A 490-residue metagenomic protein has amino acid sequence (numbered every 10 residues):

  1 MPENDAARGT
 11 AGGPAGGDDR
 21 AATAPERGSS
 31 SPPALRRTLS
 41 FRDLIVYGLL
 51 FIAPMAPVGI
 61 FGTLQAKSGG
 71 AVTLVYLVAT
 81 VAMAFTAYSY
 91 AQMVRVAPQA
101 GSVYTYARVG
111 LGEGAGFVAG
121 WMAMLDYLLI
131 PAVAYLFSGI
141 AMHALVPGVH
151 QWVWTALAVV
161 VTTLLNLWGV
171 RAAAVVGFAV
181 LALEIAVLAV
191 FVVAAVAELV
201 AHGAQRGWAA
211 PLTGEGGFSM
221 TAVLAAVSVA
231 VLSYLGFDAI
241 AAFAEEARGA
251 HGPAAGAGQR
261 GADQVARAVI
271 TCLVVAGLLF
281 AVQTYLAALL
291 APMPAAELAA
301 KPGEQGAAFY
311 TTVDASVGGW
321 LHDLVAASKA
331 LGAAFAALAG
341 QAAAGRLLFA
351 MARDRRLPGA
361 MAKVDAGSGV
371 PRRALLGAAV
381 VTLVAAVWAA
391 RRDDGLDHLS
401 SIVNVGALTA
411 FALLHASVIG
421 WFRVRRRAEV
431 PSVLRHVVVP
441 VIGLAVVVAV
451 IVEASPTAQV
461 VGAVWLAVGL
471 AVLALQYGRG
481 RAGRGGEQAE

Functional and structural regions predicted by a protein language model:
M1-F61, A66-A71, A84, Y88 (+4 more regions): Membrane-interface "cap" regions at the ends of multi-pass membrane proteins
A6, D19-R20, Y104-R108, G114 (+7 more regions): Helix-loop-helix connectors at the membrane interface of multi-pass transporters/channels
S29-S31, L35-H143, I240: Transmembrane helix-boundary motif of multi-pass solute transporters/channels
S30, V72-T73, A179-A326: Helix-loop-helix junctions that connect adjacent transmembrane segments in multi-pass membrane transporters
Q99, M122-Y135, Y234-A247, G319-G359 (+2 more regions): Membrane-helix boundary/coupling elements in multi-pass transport proteins
T105, G112, H143-A144, G256 (+2 more regions): TM-loop-TM module centered on a large, flexible mid-protein loop between adjacent transmembrane helices in multi-pass
V187-L188, L348, S401-A428, V446 (+1 more regions): Hydrophobic alpha-helical segments of multi-pass membrane transport proteins
G406-A407, L434-E490: A generic transmembrane alpha-helix motif of multi-pass inner-membrane proteins
